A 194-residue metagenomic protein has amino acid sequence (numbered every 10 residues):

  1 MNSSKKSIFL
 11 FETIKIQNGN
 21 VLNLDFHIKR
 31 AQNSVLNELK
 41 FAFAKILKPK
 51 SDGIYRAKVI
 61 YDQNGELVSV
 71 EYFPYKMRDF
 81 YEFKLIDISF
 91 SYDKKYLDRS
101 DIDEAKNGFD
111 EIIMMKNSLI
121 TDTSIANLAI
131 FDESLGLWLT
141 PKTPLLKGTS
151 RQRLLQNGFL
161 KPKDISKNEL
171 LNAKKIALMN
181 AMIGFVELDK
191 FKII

Functional and structural regions predicted by a protein language model:
M1-L119, L137, L146-I194: Conserved alpha/beta cores of soluble small-molecule-handling proteins
I120-N127: Short beta-strand/strand-turn micro-motif
F131: Short beta-strand-to-turn element immediately C-terminal to the catalytic PLP-Schiff-base lysine in fold type I
T140-K142: Short, aromatic/His-centered strand-loop micro-motif at the edge of beta-sheets
